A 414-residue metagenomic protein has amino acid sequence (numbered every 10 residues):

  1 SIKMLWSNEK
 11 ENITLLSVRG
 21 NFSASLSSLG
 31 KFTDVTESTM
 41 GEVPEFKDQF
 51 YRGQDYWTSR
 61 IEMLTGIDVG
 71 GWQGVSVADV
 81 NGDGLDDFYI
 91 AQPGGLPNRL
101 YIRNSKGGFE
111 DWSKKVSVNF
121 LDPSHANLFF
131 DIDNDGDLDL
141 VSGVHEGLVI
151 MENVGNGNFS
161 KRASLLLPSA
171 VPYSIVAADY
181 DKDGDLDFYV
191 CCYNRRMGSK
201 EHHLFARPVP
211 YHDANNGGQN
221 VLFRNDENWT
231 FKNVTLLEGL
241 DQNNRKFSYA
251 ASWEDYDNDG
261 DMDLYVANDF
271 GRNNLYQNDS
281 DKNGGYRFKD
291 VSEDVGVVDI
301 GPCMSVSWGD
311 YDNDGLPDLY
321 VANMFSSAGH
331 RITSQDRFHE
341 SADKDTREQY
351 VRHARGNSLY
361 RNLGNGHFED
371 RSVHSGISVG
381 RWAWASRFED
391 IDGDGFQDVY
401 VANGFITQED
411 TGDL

Functional and structural regions predicted by a protein language model:
S1-L414: Acidic, glycine/proline-rich Ca2+-coordinating loop motifs
